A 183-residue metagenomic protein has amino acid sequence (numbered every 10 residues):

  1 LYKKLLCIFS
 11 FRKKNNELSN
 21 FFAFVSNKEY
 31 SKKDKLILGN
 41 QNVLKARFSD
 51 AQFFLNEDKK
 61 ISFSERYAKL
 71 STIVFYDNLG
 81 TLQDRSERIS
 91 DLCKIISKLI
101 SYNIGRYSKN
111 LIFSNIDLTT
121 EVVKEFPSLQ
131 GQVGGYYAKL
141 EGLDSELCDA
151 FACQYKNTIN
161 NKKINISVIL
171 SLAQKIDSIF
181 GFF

Functional and structural regions predicted by a protein language model:
L1-F183: Amphipathic alpha-helical "coupling" segments that flank catalytic cores
